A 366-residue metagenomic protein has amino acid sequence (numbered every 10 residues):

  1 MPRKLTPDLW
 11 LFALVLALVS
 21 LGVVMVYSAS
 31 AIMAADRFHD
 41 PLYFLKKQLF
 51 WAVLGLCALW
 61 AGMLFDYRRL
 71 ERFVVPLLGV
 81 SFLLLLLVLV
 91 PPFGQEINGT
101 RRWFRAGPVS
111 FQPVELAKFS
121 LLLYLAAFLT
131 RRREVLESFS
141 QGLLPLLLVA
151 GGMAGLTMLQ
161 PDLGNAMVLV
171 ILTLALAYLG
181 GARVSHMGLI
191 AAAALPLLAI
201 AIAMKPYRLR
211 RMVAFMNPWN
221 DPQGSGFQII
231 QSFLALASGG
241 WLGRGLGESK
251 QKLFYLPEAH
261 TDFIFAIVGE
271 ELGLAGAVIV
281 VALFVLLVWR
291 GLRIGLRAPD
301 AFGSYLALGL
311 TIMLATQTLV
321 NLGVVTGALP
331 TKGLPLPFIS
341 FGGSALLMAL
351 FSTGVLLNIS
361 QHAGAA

Functional and structural regions predicted by a protein language model:
M1, L319-A366: A juxtamembrane structural motif centered on a specific transmembrane helix
M1-F12, S28: Flexible extramembrane loops and terminal tails that flank transmembrane helices in small membrane-associated subunits
F12-S20, V24-S28, A34-Q228, A266-V324 (+2 more regions): Hydrophobic alpha-helical transmembrane segments of multi-pass inner membrane proteins, especially in bacterial systems
S28-A31, S249, S340: Short linear Ser/Thr-Pro motifs
I97, F104, L136, W241-L242 (+3 more regions): Short clusters of hydrophobic/aromatic residues that line enzyme substrate/ligand-binding pockets
G107-A117, L159-P161, G240-G245, L334-M348: Glycine/serine-rich anion-binding loops at beta->alpha junctions that coordinate negatively charged ligand groups
D162-M167, R244-S249, A259-T261, V278 (+3 more regions): Transmembrane helix boundary and interhelical junction motifs in multipass membrane proteins
P218-F265, L272-G276: TM-adjacent membrane-interface loops and short helices in multi-pass inner/ER membrane proteins
